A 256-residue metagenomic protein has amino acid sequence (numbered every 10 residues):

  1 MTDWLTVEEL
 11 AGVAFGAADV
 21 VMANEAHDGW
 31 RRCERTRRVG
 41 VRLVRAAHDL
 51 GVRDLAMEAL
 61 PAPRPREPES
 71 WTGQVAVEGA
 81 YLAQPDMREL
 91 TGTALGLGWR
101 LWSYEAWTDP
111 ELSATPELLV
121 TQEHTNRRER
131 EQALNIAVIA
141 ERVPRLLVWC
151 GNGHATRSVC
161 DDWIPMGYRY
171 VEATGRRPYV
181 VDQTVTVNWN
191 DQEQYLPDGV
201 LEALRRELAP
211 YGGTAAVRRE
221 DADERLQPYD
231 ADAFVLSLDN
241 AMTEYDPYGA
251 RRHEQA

Functional and structural regions predicted by a protein language model:
M1-A256: Compositional signal for N-terminal targeting/processing segments
